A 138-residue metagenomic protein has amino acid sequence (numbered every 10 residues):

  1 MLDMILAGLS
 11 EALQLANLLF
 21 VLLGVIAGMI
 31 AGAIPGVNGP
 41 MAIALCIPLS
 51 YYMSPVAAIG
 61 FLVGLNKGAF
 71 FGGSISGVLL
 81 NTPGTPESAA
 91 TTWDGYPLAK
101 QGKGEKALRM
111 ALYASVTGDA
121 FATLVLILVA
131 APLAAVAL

Functional and structural regions predicted by a protein language model:
M1-A58, A135-A137: Helix-loop-helix hairpins and the membrane-proximal interhelical loops of multi-pass alpha-helical transport proteins
Q14, L23, V63, L108-Y113: Internal alpha-helical transmembrane segments of multi-pass membrane proteins, especially GPCRs
M29, L45-P48, L62-F70, A111-V116: Transmembrane helix-bundle signature of multi-pass membrane transporters/permeases
A31-M41, V78-S88, F121-V125: Short helix-coil transition sites and intra-membrane helix breaks within transmembrane domains of multi-pass
V56-G60, P97-A114: Membrane-interface alpha-helices at helix entry/exit sites of multi-pass transporters
G60, G64-W93: Juxtamembrane transmembrane-helix boundary signature
A107-L138: Membrane-embedded alpha-helical modules
